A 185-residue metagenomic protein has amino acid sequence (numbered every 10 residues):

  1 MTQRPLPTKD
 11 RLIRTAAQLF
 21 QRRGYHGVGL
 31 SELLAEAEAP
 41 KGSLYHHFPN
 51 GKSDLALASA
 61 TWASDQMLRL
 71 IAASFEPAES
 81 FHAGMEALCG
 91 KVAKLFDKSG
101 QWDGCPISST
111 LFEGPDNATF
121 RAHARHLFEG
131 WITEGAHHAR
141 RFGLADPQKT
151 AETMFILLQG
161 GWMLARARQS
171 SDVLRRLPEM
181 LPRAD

Functional and structural regions predicted by a protein language model:
M1-P7: N-terminal intrinsically disordered/low-complexity leader segments
R11, T15-A58: Helix-turn-helix
L12, A16-F20, V92, G135 (+1 more regions): Short hydrophobic clusters on alpha-helical segments that form packing/core surfaces in small helical domains
A56, A83-A87, F96-T119: Amphipathic alpha-helical segments used for helix-helix packing
I71-Q101, A151-M154: Hydrophobic alpha-helical connector segments
A87, N117-F142, K149, E179-M180: Amphipathic alpha-helical packing segments from all-alpha helical-bundle domains
L95, E113-D116, H137, F155-V173 (+1 more regions): Amphipathic C-terminal alpha-helical segment
D103, S108, A145-L164, R176 (+1 more regions): Hydrophobic alpha-helical segments that form the core of small-molecule binding pockets and/or dimer interfaces
